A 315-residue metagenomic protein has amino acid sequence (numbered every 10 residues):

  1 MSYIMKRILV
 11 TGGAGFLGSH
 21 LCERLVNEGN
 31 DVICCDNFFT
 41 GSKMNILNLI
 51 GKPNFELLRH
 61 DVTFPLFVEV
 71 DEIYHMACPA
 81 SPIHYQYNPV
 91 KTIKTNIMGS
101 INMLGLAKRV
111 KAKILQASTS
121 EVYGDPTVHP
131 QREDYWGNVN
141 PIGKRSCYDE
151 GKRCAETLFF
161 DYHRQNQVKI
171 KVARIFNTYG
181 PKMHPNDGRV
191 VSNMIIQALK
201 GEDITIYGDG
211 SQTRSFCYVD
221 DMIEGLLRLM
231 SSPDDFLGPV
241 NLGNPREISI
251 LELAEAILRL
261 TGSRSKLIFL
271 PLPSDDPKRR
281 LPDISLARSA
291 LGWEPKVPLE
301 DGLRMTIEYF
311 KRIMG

Functional and structural regions predicted by a protein language model:
M1-T178, A198, D220, W293 (+3 more regions): N-terminal Rossmann-like NAD(P)+-binding domain of SDR-like oxidoreductases, especially those catalyzing
L21, N102, N177, I196-G315: C-terminal substrate-binding subdomain of Rossmann-fold SDR/epimerase-dehydratase oxidoreductases
T40, P181, N244: Short, conserved catalytic or interaction motifs in soluble domains
K43-I46, E156, S192, L251 (+2 more regions): Short, surface-exposed alpha-helical segments at coil->helix boundaries
G51, G143, M183-D187, R246 (+2 more regions): Residue-level signature of the cytosolic catalytic core of signaling kinases
I93, M183-D187, S215: Nucleotide-sugar-dependent glycosyltransferase donor-binding/catalytic pocket residues
N96, G151, D187-G188, R280: Short, conserved glycine- and acidic-residue-centered signature motifs in active-site or ligand-binding loops
H129-P130, P185-N193: A glycine/serine/threonine-rich, flexible loop-to-helix segment that serves as the NAD(P) cofactor-binding "lid"
